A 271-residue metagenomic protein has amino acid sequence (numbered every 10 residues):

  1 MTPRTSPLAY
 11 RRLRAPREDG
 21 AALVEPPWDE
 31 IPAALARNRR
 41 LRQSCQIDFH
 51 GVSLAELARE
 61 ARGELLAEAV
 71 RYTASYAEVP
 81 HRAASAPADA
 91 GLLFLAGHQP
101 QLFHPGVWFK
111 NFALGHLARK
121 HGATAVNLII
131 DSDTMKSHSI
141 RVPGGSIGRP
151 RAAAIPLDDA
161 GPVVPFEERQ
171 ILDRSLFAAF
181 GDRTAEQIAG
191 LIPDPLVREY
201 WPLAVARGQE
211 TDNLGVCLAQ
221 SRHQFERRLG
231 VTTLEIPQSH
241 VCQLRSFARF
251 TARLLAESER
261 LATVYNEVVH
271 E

Functional and structural regions predicted by a protein language model:
M1-P100, S175-A179: N-terminal regions that are enriched for targeting/export leaders and immediately downstream pro/stem segments
P3-A34, A113, A118-D158: N-terminal, positively charged nucleic-acid-binding surface of large information/translation enzymes
F49, S53, L57, H98-F109 (+2 more regions): Conserved aromatic-histidine-acidic binding/catalytic patches
D89-H121, A125: N-terminal catalytic cores of NTP/NDP-binding nucleotidyl/phosphoryl-transfer enzymes
G97-P100, L128-D133, Q238-V241: An acidic- and aromatic-residue-enriched active-site/binding cleft used to recognize and process polar
F103, D133-S137, R245: Short, well-ordered, mixed-charge alpha-helical segments that flank or form enzyme active sites
N127-Q224: Internal, well-ordered alpha/beta segment that forms a basic, Gly-enriched binding/recognition surface
I188-E271: Aromatic-residue-lined binding/catalytic grooves and analogous aromatic/hydrophobic interfacial grooves in multimeric
